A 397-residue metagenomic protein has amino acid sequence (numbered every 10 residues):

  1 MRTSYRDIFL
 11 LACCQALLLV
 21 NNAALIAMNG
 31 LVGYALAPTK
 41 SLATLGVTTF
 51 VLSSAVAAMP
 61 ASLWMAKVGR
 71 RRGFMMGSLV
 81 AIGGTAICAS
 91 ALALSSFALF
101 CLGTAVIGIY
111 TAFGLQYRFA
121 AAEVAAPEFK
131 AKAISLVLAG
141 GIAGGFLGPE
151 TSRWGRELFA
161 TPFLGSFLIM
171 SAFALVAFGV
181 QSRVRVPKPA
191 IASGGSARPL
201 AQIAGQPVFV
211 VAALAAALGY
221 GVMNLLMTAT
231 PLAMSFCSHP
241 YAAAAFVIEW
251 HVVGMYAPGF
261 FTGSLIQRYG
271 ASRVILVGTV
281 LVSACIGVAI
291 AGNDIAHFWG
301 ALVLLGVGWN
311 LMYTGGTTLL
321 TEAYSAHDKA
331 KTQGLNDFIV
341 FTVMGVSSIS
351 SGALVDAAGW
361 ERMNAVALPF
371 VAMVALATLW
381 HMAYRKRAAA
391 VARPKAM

Functional and structural regions predicted by a protein language model:
M1-Y5, V186-A213, M397: Juxtamembrane intracellular "pre-TM" segments in multi-pass secondary transporters
A16, F97-A112, H297-L311: Hydrophobic core of transmembrane alpha-helices in multi-pass small-molecule transporters, especially MFS/SLC-type
N29, T111-A125, L311-S325: Intracellular juxtamembrane helix-capping segments at the cytosolic ends of symmetry-related transmembrane helices
A57-R70, A257-A271, V355: Helix-to-loop junctions at the C-terminal end of transmembrane segments in multipass secondary transporters
L79-L94, L281-N293: C-terminal ends and interior cores of transmembrane alpha-helices in multi-pass membrane transporters/permeases
L94-L99, P127, L136-S182: Helix-loop-helix hairpin linking two adjacent transmembrane segments in secondary transporters
C101-A139: Cytoplasmic helix-loop-helix junction between adjacent transmembrane helices in 12-TM secondary transporters
S171-A190, A377-M382: C-terminal membrane-cytosol helix-exit motif in multi-pass small-molecule transporters
